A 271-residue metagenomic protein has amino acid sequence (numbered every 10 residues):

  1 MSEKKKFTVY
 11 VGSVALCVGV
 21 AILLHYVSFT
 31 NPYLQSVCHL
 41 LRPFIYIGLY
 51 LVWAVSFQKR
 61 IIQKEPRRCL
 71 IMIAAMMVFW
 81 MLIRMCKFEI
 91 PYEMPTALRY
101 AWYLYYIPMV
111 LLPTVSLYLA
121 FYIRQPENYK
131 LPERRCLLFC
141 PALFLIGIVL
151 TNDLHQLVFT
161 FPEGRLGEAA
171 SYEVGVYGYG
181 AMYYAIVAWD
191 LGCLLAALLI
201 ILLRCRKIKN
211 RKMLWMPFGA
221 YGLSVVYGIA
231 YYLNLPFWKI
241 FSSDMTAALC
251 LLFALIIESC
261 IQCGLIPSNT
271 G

Functional and structural regions predicted by a protein language model:
S2-L16, R124-L154, W215-G219: The cytoplasmic-loop to transmembrane-helix boundary for the fourth helix
S2-V9, P32-Q35, L202-T270: Interfacial "cap-and-anchor" motif at the non-cytosolic start of specific transmembrane alpha-helices
K6-I62, I71, I186-R204: First transmembrane helix
H25, A54, M81, M85-Y92 (+5 more regions): Transmembrane helix-loop junctions and nearby membrane-interface residues
T30-Y46, L145-I200, Y231, F237-I240: Extracellular-loop-to-transmembrane junctions of the mid-late helices
L34-G48, I61-V149, D244-M245: Individual alpha-helical transmembrane segments in multi-pass integral membrane proteins
P43-W53, I107-F121, A188-L199, A248-S259: Hydrophobic cores of alpha-helical transmembrane segments in multi-pass inner/ER membrane proteins, independent
K59-L82, R134-P141, V176-L233: Alpha-helical transmembrane segments of multi-pass integral membrane proteins
